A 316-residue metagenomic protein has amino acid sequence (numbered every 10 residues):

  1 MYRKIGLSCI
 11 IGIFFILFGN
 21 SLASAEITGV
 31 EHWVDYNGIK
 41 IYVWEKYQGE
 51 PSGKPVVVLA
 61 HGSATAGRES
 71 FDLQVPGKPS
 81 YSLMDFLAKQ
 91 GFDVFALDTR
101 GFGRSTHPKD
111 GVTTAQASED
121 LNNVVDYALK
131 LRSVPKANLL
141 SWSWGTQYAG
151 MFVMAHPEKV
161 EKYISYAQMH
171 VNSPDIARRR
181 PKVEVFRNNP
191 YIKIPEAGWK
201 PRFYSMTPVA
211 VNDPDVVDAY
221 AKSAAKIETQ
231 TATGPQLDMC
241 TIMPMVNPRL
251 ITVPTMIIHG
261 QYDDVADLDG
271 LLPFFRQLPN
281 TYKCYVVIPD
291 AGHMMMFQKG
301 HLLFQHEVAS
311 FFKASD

Functional and structural regions predicted by a protein language model:
A25-P51: N-terminal cap/lid segment of alpha/beta-hydrolase-fold proteins
E50-F92: Short, surface-exposed "cap/lid" segments of acyl-processing enzymes
R68-S70, F95-V112, H293: Glycine-rich "HGGG/HGxG" loop immediately N-terminal to the catalytic nucleophile of the alpha/beta-hydrolase
S118-K136: Conserved acidic catalytic loop of the alpha/beta-hydrolase fold
P135-V171: Conserved hydrolase catalytic core segment
P174-I258: Alpha/beta-hydrolase
D264-G270: Conserved alpha/beta-hydrolase "acid-adjacent" motif
A291-L302: Catalytic histidine-centered segment of alpha/beta-hydrolase-like enzymes
